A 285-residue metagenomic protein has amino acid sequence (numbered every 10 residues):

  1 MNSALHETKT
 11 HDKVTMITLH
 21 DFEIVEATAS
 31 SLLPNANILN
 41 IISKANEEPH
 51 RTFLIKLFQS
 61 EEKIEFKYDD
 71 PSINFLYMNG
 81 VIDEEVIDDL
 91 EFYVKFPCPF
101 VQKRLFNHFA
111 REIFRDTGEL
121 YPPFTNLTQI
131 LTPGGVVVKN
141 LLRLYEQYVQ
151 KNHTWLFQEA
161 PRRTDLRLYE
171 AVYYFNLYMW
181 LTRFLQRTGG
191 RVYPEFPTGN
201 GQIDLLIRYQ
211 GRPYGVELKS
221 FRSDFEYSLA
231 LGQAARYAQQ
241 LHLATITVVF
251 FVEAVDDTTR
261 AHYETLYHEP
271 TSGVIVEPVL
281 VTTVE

Functional and structural regions predicted by a protein language model:
M1-F75, V86: Winged-helix-like regulatory helical subdomains adjacent to P-loop NTPase cores
L33-A36, P99-V137: Short, amphipathic alpha-helical interaction segments positioned at domain boundaries
G80: Glycine-centered, phosphate/nucleic-acid-interacting loop/turn motifs that mediate DNA/RNA or nucleotide
L144-Y193: Acidic-basic catalytic patches of nuclease active cores, encompassing PD-(D/E)XK and other metal-cofactor nuclease
R183-G211: Active-site metal-binding core of divalent-cation-utilizing nuclease and nuclease-like domains
L205-R222, Y237: Conserved catalytic cores of phosphodiester-cleaving nucleases, focusing on short active-site segments
Y227-L231, A238-E269: Nucleic-acid nuclease catalytic cores
E264-E285: Intrinsically disordered, low-complexity terminal regions enriched in charged/polar residues
